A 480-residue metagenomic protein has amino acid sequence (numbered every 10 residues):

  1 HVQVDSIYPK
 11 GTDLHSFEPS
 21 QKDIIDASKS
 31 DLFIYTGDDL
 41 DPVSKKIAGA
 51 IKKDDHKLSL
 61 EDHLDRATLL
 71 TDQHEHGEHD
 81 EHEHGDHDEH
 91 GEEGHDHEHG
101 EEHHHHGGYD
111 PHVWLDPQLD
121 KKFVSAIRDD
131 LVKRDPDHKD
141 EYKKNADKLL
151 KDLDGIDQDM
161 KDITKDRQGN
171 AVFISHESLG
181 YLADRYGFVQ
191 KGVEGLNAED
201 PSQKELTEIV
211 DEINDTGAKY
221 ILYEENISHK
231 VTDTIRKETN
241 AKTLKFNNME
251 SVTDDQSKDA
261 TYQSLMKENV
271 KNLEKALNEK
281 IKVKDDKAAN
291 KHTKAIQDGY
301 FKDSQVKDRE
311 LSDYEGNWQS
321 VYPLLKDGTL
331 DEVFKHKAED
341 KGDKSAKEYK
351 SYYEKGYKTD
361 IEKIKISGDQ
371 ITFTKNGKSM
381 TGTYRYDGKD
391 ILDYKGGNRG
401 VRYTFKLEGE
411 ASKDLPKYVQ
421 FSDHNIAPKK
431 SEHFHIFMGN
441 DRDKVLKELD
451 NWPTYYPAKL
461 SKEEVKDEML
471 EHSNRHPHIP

Functional and structural regions predicted by a protein language model:
H1-Q305, G316-N317, G409-K413, P428 (+3 more regions): Extracytoplasmic metal-acquisition and chelation regions
D41-P42, D65-R66, S312-L330, M380: Primarily extracytoplasmic ectodomains and periplasmic/lumenal surface modules that are beta-strand-rich
G49-I51, L182, I235, G356-K358 (+4 more regions): A generic structural signal for short, solvent-exposed coil/turn residues that cap or connect secondary-structure
H82-H105, D313, K355-K378, T383-R385: Generic signature of mature, soluble extracytoplasmic domains
A288-S304, I366-P480: Calycin-type beta-barrel ligand-binding domains and close structural analogs
A295, Y300-D303, K307-R309, Q319-Q370 (+1 more regions): Short, solvent-exposed loop/hinge segments that bridge or flank secondary-structure elements
